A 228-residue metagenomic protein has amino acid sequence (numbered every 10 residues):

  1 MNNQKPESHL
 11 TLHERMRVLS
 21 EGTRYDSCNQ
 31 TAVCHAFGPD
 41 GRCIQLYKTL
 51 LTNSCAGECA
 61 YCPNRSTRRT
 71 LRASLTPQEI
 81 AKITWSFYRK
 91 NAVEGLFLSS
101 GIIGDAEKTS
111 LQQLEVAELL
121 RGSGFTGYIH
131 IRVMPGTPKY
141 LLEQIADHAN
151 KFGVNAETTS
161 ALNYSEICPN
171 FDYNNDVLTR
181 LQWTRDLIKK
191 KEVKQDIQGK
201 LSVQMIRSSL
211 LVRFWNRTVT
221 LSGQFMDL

Functional and structural regions predicted by a protein language model:
M1-G57: Flexible, acidic/Gly-rich N-terminal and inter-domain linker regions that tether and position cofactor-handling modules
I44, T49-Q78: Canonical Radical SAM [4Fe-4S] cluster-binding loop centered on the CxxxCxxC motif and its immediate flanking residues
L51, V212-R213: Hydrophobic pocket-lining residues within nucleotide cofactor-binding pockets
N53, I197-K200: Flexible hinge/switch segments at interdomain interfaces of large molecular machines
R65-I80, F87-Q113, L119-L141, A146-D196 (+1 more regions): Core AdoMet radical
G136-H148, K200-S202, F214-L228: Catalytic cores of alpha/beta
